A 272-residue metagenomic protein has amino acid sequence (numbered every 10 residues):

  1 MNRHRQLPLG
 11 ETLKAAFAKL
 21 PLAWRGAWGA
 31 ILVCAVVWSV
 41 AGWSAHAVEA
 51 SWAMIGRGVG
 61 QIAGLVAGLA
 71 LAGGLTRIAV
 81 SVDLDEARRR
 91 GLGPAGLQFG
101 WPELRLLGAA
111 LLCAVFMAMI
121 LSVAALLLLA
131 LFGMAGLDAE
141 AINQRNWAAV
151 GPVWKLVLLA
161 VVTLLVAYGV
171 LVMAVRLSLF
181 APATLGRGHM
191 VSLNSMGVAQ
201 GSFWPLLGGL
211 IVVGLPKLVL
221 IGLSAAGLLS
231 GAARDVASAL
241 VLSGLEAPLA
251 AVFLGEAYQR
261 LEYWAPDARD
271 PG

Functional and structural regions predicted by a protein language model:
N2-V37, G93-M119, G151-V161, V172-I221: Interfacial aromatic "cap" segments that immediately flank transmembrane helices in multipass membrane proteins
L9, L13, F17-G68, G73-V82: Conserved, well-structured beta-alpha core segment at the onset of a catalytic domain
R25, L92, F132-A135, P271: Feature targets compositionally biased, intrinsically disordered low-complexity regions with long contiguous runs
V37-G64, L121-V170, K217-A247: Membrane-helix interface segments in multi-pass membrane proteins
W52-M54, A63-D85, R89, V170-G188 (+1 more regions): Juxtamembrane transition segments at transmembrane-helix termini in multipass membrane proteins
V59, A63-V82, L106-M134: Specific transmembrane helices
E86-R89, E103-L106, A141: Low-complexity, compositionally biased segments
